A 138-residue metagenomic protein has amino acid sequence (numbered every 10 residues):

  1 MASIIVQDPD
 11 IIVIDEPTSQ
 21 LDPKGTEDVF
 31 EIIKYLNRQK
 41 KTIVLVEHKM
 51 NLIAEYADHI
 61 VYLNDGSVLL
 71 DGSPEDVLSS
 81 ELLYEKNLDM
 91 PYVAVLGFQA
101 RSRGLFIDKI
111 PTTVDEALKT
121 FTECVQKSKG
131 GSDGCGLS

Functional and structural regions predicted by a protein language model:
V6-D10: A short, proline-enriched helix->beta-strand linker immediately N-terminal to the Walker B motif in ABC-type P-loop
I12-D15: Catalytic Walker B motif of ABC-type/P-loop ATPase nucleotide-binding domains
E47-H48: H-loop/switch region of ABC-family ATPase nucleotide-binding domains
I53-E55: A short, surface-exposed alpha-helical micro-motif characterized by mixed small hydrophobic and charged/polar residues
D65-G66: Conserved ABC ATPase "signature" C-loop
D71-G72: ABC ATPase "signature
Y84-S138: ABC ATPase nucleotide-binding domains
